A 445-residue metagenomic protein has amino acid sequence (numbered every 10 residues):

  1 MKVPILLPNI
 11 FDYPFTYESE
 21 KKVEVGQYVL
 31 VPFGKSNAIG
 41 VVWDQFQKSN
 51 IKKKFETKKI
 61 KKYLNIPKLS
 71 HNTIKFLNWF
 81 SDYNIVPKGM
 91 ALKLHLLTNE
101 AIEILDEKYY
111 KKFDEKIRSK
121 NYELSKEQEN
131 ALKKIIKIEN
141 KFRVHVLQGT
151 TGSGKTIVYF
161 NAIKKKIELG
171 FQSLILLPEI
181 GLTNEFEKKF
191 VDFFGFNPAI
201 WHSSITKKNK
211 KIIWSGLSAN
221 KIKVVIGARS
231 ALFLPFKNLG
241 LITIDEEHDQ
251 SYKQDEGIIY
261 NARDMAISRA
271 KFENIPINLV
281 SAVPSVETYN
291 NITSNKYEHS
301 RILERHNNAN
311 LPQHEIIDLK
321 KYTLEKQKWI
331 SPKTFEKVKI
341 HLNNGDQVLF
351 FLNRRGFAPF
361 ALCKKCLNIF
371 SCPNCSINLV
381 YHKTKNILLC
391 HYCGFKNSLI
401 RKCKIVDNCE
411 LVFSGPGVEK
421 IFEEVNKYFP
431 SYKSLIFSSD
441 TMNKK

Functional and structural regions predicted by a protein language model:
M1-S281, T288-Y289, T293-A309: Accessory, non-ATPase domains that flank or precede helicase/AAA+ motor cores in DNA-metabolism machines
I66-S70, N121-S125, N140, G152-T156 (+11 more regions): Conserved phosphate/pyrophosphate-binding and hydrolysis machinery centered on Walker-type P-loop NTPases, extending
T73-N84, S218, V224-V225, I330-V348 (+1 more regions): Phosphate-interacting basic helix/loop segments used at nucleotide- and nucleic-acid interfaces
Q172-L174, A199, L349, K404 (+1 more regions): Conserved beta-strand elements of the Class I
F194-I205, P373-N374, V380, S431-D440: Conserved RecA-like helicase motor-core motifs
R269, P276-L279, P284-K364: Conserved interdomain linker/interface between the two RecA-like ATPase lobes of SF2 helicase motors
E273, F413-K445: Charged, low-complexity interaction segments
W329, T334-F335, N343-Y428: Cys/His-rich short segments
